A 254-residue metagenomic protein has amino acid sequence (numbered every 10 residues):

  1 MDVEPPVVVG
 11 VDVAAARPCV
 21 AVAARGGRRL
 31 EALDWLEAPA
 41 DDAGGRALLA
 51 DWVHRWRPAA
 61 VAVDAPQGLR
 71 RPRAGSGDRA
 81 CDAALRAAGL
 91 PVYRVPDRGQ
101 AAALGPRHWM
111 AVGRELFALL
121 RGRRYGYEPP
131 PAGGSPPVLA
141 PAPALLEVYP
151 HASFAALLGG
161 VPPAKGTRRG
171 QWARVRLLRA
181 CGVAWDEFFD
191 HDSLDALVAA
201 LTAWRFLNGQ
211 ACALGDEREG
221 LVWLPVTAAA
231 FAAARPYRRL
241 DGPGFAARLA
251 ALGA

Functional and structural regions predicted by a protein language model:
M1-A254: Phosphate- and other anionic-substrate recognition elements at nucleic-acid/protein interfaces
